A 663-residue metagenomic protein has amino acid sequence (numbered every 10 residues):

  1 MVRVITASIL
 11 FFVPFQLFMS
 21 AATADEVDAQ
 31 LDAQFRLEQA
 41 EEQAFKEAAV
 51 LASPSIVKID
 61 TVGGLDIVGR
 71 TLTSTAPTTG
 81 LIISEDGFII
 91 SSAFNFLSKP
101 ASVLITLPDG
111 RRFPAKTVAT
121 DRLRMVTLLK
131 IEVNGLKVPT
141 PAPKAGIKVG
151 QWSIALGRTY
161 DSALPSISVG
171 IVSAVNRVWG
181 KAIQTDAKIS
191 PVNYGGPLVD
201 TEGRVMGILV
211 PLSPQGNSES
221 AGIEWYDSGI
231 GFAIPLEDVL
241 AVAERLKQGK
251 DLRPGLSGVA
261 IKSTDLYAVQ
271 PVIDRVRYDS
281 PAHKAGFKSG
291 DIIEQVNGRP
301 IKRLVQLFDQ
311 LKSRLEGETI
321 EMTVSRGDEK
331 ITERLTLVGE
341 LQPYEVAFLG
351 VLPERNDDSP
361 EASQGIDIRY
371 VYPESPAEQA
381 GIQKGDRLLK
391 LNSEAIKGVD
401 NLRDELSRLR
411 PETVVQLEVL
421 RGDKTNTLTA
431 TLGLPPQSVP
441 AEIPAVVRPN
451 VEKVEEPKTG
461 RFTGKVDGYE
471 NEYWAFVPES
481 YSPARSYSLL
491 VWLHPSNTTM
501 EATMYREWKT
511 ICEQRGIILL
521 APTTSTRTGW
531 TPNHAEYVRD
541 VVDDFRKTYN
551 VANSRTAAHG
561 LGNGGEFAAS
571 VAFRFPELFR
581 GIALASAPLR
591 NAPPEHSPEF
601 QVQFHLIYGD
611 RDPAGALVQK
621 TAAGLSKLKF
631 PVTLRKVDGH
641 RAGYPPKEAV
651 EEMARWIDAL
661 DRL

Functional and structural regions predicted by a protein language model:
T23-T79, E85, S92, P100-S102 (+3 more regions): N-terminal activation segment of mature serine protease catalytic domains
E26-A49, T201, V205-D265, L304-F348 (+1 more regions): C-terminal cap/linker of serine protease catalytic domains
A33, G64-L65, S84-P165, V178-Q184 (+11 more regions): Conserved active-site neighborhood of the chymotrypsin/trypsin-like protease fold
S55, T73, E132-T140, L164-G229 (+3 more regions): Active-site region of chymotrypsin-like
I56-D60, F88-A93, G146-T159, I171 (+3 more regions): Active-site-proximal beta-strands of protease catalytic cores
I89-I90, M206, A282-L304, A377-D400: Conserved PDZ fold ligand-binding element
R111, K116, E244-Q248, K288 (+4 more regions): PDZ-domain C-terminal substructure recognizer with occasional recognition of PDZ-binding tails
G433-Y487, N563, T621-G624, V650-E651 (+1 more regions): A domain-start/cap signature at the N-terminus of enzymes
